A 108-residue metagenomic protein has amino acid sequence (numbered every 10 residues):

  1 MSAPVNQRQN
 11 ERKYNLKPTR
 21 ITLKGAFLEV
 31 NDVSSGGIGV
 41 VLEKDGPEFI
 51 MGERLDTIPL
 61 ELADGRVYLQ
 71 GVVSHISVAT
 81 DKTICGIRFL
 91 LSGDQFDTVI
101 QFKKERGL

Functional and structural regions predicted by a protein language model:
M1-G36, V40-E43, K104-L108: N-terminal helix initiation/capping motif
N15, A26, D81-L108: C-terminal output/interaction extensions
K17-L23, G52-V67: Short conserved beta-strand and strand-loop elements enriched in small hydrophobics with frequent Asp/Gly
P18, G39, T57-P59, Q70 (+1 more regions): Beta-strand secondary-structure signal
L28-V30, L69-H75: Short beta-strand-centered aromatic/proline hotspots
V41-G46, R88-L90: A structural micro-motif recognizing beta-strand termini and the immediately following turn/loop segments
D45-E53: Surface-exposed connector loops and short turns at secondary-structure junctions
